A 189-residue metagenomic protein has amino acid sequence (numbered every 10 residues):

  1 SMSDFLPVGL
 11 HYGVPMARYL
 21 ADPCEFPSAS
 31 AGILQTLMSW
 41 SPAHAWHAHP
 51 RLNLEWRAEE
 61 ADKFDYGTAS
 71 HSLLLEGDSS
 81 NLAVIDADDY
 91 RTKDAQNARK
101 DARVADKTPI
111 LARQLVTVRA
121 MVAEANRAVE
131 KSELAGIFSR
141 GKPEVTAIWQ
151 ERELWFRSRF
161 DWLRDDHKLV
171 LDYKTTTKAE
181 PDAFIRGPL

Functional and structural regions predicted by a protein language model:
S1-R159: Metal-dependent nuclease catalytic cores that hydrolyze phosphodiester bonds in DNA/RNA, characterized by
F138-L189: Mg2+/Mn2+-dependent nuclease catalytic core
